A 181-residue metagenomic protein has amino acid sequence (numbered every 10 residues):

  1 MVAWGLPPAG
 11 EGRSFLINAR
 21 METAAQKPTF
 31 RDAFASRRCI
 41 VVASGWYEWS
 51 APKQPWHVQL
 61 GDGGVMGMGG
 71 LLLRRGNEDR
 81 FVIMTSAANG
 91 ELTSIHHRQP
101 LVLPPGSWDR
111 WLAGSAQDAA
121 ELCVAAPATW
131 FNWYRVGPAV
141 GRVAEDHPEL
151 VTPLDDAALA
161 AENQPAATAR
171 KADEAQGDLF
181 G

Functional and structural regions predicted by a protein language model:
M1, S36-R38, K53-P55, E78-R80 (+1 more regions): Extracellular structured ligand-interaction cores
M1-R38, G63, G69, G181: Short, His- and charge-rich active-site/binding loops that engage polyanionic ligands
A3, P8, L72, A87 (+1 more regions): Residues at the C-termini of beta-strands that transition into short coil/loop
E11, E48-W56, R110-A113: Cytochrome P450 core scaffold surrounding the K-helix E-X-X-R motif and the conserved "meander" helix-loop region
Q54-H96, L101-L103: A contiguous pocket-lining binding segment that forms or flanks enzyme active sites
M84-G181: C-terminal accessory segment of soluble enzyme catalytic cores
